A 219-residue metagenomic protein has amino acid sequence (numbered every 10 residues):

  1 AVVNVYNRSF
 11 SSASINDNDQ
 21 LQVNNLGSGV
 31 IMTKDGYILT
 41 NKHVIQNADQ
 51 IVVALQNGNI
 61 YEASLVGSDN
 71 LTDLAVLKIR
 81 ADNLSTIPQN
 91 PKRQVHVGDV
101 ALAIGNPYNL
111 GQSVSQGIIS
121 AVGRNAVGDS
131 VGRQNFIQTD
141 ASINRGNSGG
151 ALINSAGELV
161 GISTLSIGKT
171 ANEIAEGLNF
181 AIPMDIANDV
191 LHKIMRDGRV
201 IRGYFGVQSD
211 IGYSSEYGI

Functional and structural regions predicted by a protein language model:
A1-Y217: Serine-dependent protease modules
